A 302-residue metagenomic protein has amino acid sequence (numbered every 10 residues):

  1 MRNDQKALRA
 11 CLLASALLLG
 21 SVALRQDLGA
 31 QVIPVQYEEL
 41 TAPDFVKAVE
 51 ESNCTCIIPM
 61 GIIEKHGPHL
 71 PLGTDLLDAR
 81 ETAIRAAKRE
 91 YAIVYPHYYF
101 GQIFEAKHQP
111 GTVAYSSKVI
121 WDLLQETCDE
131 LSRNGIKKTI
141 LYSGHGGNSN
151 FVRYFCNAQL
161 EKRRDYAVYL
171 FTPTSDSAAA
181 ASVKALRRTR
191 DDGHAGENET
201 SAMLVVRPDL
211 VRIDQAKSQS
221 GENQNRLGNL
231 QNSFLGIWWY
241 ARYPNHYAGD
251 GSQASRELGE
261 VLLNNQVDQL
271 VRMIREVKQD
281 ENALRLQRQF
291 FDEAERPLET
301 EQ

Functional and structural regions predicted by a protein language model:
M1-A7: N-terminal secretory signal peptides that target proteins for export/translocation
A10-Q26: Bacterial N-terminal signal peptides
L28-K118, D122-K138, G146-Q302: Extended, histidine- and acidic-residue-enriched regions that form the cofactor-binding/catalytic faces
